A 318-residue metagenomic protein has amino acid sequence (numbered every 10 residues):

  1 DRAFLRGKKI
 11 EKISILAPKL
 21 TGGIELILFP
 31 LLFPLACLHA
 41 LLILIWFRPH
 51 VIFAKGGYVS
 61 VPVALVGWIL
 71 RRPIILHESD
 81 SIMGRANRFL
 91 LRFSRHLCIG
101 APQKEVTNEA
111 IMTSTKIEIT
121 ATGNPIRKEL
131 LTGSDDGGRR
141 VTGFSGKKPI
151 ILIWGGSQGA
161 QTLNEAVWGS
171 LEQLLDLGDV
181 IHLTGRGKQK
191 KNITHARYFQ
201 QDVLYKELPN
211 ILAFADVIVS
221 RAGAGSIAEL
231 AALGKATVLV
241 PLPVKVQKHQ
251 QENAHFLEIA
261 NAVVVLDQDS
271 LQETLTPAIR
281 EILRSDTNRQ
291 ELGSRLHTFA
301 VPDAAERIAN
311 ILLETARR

Functional and structural regions predicted by a protein language model:
D1-L32, H39, A121-N124, D267-D269: Conserved nucleotide-sugar phosphate-binding/catalytic loop shared by glycosyltransferases and other
R2, G7-K8, D135-S220, Q250-A254 (+2 more regions): Donor-nucleotide binding loops and adjacent catalytic segments primarily of GT-B fold Leloir glycosyltransferases
F4, L38-F53, V59-I75, R88-H96: Glycosyltransferases and closely related glycan-assembly transferases that use nucleotide-activated donors
I10, R72-P73, D216-V217, G234-L242 (+1 more regions): Structural loop-to-beta junction motif characteristic of Rossmann-like glycosyltransferase folds
E11, W68-D136: Active-site-proximal region of nucleotide-activated glycan assembly enzymes, centered on histidine/acidic-rich loops
H50-V51, A213-A228, K235-A236: Acidic donor-binding loop of glycosyltransferase active sites
N288-P302: A short, well-ordered alpha-helix in the C-terminal region of glycosyltransferases
V301-R318: C-terminal alpha-helical cap of glycosyltransferases
